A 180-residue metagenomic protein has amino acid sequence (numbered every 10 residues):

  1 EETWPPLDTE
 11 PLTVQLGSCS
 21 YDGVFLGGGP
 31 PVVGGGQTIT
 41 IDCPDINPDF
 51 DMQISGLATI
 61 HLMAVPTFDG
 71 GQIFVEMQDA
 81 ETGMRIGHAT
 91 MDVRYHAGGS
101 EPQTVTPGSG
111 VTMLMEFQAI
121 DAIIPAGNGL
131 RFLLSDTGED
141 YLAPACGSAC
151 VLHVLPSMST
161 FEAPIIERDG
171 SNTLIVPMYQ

Functional and structural regions predicted by a protein language model:
E1-Q180: Glycine/threonine-rich phosphate-binding loop and adjacent beta-strand/alpha-helix elements that clamp
